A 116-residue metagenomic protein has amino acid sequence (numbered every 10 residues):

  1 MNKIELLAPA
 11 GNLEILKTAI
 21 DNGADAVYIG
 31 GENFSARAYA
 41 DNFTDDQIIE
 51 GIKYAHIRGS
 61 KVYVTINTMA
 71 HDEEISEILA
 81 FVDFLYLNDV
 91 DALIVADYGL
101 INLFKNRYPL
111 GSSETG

Functional and structural regions predicted by a protein language model:
M1-G116: Non-catalytic helical/linker scaffolds that mediate oligomerization, partner binding, and domain coupling around large
